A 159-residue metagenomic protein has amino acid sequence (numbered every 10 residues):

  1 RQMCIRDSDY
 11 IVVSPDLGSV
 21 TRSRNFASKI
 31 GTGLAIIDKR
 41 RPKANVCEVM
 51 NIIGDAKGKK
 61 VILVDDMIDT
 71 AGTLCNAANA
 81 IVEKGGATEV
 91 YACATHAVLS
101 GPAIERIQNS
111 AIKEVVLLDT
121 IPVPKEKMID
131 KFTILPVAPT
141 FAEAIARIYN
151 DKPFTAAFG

Functional and structural regions predicted by a protein language model:
R1-I5: Short, small-residue-biased leader/transition segments that mark boundaries at the very start of proteins
R6-Y10: An alpha-beta-alpha
V13-P15, R22-M128: PRPP/pyrophosphate-binding module of the type I phosphoribosyltransferase fold
L17-G18, T140: Short beta->alpha linker loops
E105-G159: Acidic, metal-coordinating catalytic segment for phosphate/diphosphate chemistry, firing primarily on the Nudix
